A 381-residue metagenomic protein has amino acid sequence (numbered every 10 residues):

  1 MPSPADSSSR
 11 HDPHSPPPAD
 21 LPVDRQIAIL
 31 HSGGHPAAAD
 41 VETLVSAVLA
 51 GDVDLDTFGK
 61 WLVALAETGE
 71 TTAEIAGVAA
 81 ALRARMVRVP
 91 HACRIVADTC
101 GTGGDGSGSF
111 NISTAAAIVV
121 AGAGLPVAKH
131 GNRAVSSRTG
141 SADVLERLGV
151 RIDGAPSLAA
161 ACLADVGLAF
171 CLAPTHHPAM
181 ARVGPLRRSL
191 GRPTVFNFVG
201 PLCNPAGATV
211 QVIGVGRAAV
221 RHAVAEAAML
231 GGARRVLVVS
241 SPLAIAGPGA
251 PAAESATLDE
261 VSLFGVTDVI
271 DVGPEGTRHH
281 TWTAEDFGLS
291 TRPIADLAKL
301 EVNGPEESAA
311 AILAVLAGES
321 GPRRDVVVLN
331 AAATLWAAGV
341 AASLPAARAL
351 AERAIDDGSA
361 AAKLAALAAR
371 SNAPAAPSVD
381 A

Functional and structural regions predicted by a protein language model:
P2-D6, H14-R25, I29, P36 (+6 more regions): Glycine-rich anion-binding loops and their surrounding alpha/beta cores
P17-L21, L30-A76, R83-H91, V326: N-terminal glycine-rich anion-binding loops that anchor highly charged ligand groups
H31, L62-A66, A97-G103, T334: Short glycine-rich or small-residue beta-strand-to-loop segments that form or flank ligand, phosphate, metal/Fe-S
K60, A115-V119, V326, N330-A333: Short amphipathic alpha-helical face segments that pack within enzyme cores and frequently flank/anchor catalytic
G69-G131: Active-site cofactor/substrate anionic-group-binding motifs, chiefly glycine- and Lys/Arg-rich phosphate-binding loops
C100-G106, G131-S137, H176, P242-A244 (+1 more regions): Acidic, glycine-rich active-site loops and adjacent beta-strand->loop/helix elements that engage anionic groups
R133-V150: Active-site-proximal loop->helix
